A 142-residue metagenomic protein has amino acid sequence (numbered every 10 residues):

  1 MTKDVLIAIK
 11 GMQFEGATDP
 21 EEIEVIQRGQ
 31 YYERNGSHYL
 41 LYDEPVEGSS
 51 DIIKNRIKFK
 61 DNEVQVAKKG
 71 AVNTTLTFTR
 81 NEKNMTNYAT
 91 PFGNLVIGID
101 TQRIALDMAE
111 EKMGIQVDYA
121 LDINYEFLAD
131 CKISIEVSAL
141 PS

Functional and structural regions predicted by a protein language model:
M1-D130, L140-S142: N-terminal intrinsically disordered, cationic/polar leader segments that include organellar targeting peptides
I135-V137: A short acidic/small-residue loop/turn micro-motif
